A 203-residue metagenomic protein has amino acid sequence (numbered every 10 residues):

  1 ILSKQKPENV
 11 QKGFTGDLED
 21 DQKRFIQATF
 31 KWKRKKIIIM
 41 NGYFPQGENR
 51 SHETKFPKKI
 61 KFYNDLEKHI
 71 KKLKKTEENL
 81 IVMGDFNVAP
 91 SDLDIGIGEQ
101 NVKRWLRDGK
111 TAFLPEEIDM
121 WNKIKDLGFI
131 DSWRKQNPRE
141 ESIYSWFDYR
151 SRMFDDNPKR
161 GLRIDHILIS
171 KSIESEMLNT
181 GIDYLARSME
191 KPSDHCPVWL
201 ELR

Functional and structural regions predicted by a protein language model:
I1-S51: Structured beta-strand-rich core segments of catalytic domains in phosphoester-bond hydrolases
L2, I81-G84, I130-K135: Active-site neighborhood of phospho(di)ester-bond hydrolases with catalytic His/Asp-centered motifs
V10-D17, S91-R203: Metal-dependent phosphoester-hydrolase catalytic domains
T15-G16, F44-Y63, R104-G109: Surface-exposed cleft-lining segments at the edges of enzyme active sites
K35-K36, E77-N79: Short coil/turn segments at beta-strand junctions that form active-site/ligand-binding loops
K55-E77: A long, amphipathic alpha-helix that forms part of the scaffold/cap immediately adjacent to metal-dependent active
K59-F62, L66, V82, E117-M120: Amphipathic alpha-helical interface surfaces
E78-D92, G96: Acidic/histidine-rich, metal-coordinating catalytic segments
